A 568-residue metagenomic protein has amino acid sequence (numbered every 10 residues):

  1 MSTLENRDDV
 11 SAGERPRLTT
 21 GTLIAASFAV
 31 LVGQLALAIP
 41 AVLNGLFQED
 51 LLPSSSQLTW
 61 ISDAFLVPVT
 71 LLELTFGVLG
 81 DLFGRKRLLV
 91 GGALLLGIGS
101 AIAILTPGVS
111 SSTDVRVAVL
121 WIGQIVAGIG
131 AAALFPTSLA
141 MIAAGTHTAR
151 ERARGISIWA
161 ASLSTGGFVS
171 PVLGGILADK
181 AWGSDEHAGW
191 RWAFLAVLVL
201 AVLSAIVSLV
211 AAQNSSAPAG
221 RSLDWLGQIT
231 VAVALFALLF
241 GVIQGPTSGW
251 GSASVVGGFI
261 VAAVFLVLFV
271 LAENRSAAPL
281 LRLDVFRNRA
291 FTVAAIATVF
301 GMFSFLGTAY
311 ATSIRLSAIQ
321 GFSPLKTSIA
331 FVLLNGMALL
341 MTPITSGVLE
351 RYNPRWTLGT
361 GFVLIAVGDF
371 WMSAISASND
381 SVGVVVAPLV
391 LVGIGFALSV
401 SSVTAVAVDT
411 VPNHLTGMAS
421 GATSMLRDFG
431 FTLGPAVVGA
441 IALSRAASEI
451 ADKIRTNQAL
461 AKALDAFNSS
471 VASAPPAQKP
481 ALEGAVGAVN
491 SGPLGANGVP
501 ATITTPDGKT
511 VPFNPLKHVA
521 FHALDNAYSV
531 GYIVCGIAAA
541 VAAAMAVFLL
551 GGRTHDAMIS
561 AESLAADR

Functional and structural regions predicted by a protein language model:
M1-L23, V30, V207, Q213 (+2 more regions): Transmembrane-helix exit segments and adjacent C-terminal regions of multi-pass membrane proteins
L18, L23-P68, G251-G258, V264-F265 (+1 more regions): Transmembrane core module of solute transporters
V30, A93, G99-S100, T106 (+7 more regions): A generic transmembrane-helix signature of 12-TM secondary carrier transporters
N44, G166-A178, T345, G434-A442: Small-residue (Gly/Pro/Ala) motifs that create kinks and tight helix-helix packing interfaces
F47-Q48, L79-G80, G175-D185, V242 (+3 more regions): Interfacial helix-cap and linker-helix signal at transmembrane-aqueous boundaries of multi-pass secondary transporters
L79-L226: Helix-loop-helix hairpins in multi-pass membrane proteins, especially solute transporters
S157, V172, D179-T298, S304 (+3 more regions): Hydrophobic transmembrane-helix bundles of small-molecule transporters
D179, T308, I314, V385-P476 (+3 more regions): Small-residue-rich alpha-helical segments with characteristic i,i+4
